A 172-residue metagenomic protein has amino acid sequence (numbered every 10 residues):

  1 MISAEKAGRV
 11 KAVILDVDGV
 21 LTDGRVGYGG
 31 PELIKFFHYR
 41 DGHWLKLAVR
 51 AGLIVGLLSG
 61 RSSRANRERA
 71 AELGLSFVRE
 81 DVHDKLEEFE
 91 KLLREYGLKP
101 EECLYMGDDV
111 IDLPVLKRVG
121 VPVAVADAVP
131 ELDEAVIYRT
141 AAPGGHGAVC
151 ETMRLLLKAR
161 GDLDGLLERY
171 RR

Functional and structural regions predicted by a protein language model:
M1-I54: Active-site neighborhood of HAD-like aspartate-dependent phosphohydrolases
A4, Y28-H38, E72-L73, F77-R79 (+1 more regions): Mg2+-dependent phosphoryl-transfer enzymes with acidic/Ser/Thr/Gly-rich catalytic loops
G19, L58, D81, V125: Replace "coordinates the UDP/GDP/TDP-sugar" with "coordinates nucleotide-activated sugar donors
L21-T22, R64-N66, D112: Short, active-site-adjacent cap segments at secondary-structure transitions
Y28, R61-A65, K85: Short, catalytically relevant binding-site loops at active-site mouths
H38-G42, G60, H83: Alpha-helix initiation and capping sites
L45-R69, E80, L116: Substrate-recognition element of Asp-dependent hydrolases with the DxDx(T/V) motif
